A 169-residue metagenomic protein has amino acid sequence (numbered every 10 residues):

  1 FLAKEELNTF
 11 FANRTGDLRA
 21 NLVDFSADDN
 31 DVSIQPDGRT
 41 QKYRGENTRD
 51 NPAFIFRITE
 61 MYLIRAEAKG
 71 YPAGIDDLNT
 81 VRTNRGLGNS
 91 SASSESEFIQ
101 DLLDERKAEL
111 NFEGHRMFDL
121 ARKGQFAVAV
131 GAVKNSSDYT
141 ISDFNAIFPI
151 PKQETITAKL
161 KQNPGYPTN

Functional and structural regions predicted by a protein language model:
F1-K4: His/Glu-based metal-binding/catalytic segments typifying zinc-dependent metallopeptidases
T9-N169: Acidic/polar-rich alpha-helix caps and helix-coil junctions
